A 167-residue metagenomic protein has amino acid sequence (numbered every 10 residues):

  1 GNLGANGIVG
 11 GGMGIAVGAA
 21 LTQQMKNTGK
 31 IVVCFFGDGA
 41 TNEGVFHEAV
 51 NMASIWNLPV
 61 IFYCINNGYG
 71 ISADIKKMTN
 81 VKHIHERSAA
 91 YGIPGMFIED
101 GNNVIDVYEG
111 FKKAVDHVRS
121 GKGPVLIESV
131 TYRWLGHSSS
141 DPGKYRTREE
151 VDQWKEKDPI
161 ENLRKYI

Functional and structural regions predicted by a protein language model:
N2-I167: Glycine-rich ThDP/TPP pyrophosphate-binding loop and its adjacent helix/strand module within ThDP-dependent enzymes
